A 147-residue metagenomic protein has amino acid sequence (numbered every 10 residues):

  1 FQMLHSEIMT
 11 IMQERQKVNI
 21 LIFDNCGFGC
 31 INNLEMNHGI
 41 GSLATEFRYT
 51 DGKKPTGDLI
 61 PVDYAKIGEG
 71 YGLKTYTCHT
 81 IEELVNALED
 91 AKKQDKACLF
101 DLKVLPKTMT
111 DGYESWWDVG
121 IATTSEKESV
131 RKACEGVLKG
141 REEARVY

Functional and structural regions predicted by a protein language model:
F1-Y147: Thiamine diphosphate
